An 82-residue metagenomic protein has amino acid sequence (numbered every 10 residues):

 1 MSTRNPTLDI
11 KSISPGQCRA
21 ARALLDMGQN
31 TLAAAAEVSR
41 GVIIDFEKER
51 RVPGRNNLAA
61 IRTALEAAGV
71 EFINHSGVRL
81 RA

Functional and structural regions predicted by a protein language model:
M1-I13: A detector for short, charged/polar N-terminal pre-domain segments
D9, A20, R51-P53, N74: A charge-rich, low-complexity, intrinsically flexible signal that marks solvent-exposed coils, linkers, repeats
G16-T31: Short basic helix-loop element that most often maps to the first helix and adjoining turn of HTH DNA-binding modules
T31, V42, A60: Residues in the helix-turn-helix
E37-P53: Recognition helix of helix-turn-helix/homeodomain-like DNA-binding domains that insert into the DNA major groove
N56-I73: DNA major-groove recognition helix of helix-turn-helix/homeodomain DNA-binding modules
V70-A82: Helix-turn-helix/homeodomain-like alpha-helical modules used for DNA recognition and transcription-factor dimerization
